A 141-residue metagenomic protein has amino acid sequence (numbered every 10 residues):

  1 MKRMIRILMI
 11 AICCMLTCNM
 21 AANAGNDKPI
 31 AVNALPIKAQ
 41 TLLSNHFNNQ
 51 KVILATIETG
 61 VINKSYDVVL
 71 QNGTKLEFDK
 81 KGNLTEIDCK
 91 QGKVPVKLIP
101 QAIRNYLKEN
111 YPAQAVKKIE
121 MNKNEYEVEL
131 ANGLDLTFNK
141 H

Functional and structural regions predicted by a protein language model:
M1-D27: Bacterial Sec-dependent N-terminal signal peptides
G25-H141: Interaction-mediating elements
